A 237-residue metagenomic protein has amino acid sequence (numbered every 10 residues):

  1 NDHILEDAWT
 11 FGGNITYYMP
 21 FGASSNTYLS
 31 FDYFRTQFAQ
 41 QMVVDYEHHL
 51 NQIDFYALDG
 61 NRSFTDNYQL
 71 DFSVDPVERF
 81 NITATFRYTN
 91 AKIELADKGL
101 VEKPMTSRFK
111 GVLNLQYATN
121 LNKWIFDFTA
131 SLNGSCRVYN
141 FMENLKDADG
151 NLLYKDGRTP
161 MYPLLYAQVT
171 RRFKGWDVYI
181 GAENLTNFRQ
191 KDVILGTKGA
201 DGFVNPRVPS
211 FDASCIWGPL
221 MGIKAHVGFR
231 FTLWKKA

Functional and structural regions predicted by a protein language model:
N1-D2, I53-D59, N67-Q69, E94-K103 (+3 more regions): Extracellular loop and loop/strand-boundary signature of outer-membrane beta-barrel proteins
D2, G12-T16, S30-D32, Q69-D71 (+4 more regions): Outer-membrane beta-barrel architecture
D2-L58: Membrane-embedded beta-barrel scaffold of Gram-negative outer-membrane proteins
D7-F11, R35, R62-D66, M105-G111 (+2 more regions): Residues that define the transmembrane beta-barrel architecture of outer-membrane proteins
A8, G22-N26, V77-R79, R108 (+5 more regions): Strand-connecting loop/turn motifs
N26-A39, Y56-M142, R230-K235: Gram-negative outer-membrane beta-barrel transporters
Q41-H49, T89-V101, V138-D147, N151 (+1 more regions): Outer-membrane beta-barrel translocator domains and adjoining extracellular loop/strand segments of Gram-negative
I82, L132-K146, R171-A237: C-terminal beta-signal and adjacent terminal beta-strands/loops of Gram-negative outer-membrane beta-barrel proteins
